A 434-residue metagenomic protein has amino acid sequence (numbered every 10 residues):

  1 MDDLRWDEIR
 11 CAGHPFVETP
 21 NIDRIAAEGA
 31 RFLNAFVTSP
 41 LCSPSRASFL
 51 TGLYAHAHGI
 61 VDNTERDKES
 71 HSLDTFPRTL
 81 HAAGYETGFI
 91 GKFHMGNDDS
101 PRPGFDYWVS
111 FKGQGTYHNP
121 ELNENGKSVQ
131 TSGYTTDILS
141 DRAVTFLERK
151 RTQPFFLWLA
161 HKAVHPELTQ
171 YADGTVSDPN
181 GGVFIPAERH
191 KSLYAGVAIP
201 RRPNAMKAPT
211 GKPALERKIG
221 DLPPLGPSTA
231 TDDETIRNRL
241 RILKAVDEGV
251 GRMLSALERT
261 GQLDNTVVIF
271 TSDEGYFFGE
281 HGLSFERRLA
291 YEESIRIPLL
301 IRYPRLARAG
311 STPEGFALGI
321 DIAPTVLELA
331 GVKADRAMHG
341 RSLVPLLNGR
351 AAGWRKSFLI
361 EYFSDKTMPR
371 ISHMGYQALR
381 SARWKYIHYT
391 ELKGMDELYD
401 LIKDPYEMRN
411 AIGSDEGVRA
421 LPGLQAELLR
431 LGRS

Functional and structural regions predicted by a protein language model:
M1-T390, G394-D396, P405-R433: Formylglycine-dependent sulfatase
I402: A short, internal acetyl-CoA/4′-phosphopantetheine-binding micro-motif in the GNAT/acyltransferase core
